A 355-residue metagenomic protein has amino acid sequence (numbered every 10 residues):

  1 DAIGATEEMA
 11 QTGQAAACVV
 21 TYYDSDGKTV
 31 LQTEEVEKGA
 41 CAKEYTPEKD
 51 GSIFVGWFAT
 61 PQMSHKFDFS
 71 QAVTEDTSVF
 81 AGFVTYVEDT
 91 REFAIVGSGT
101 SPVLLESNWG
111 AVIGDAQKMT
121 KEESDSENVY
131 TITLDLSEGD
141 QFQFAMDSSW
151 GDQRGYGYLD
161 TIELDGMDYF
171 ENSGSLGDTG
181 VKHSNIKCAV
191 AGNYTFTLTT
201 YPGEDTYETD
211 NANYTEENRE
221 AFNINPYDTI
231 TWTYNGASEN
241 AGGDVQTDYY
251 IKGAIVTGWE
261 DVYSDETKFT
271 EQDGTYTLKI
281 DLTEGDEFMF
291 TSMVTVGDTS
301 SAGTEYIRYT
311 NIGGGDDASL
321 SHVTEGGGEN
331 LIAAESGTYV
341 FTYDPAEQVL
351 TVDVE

Functional and structural regions predicted by a protein language model:
D1-Y86: Secondary-structure capping and domain/repeat boundary segments
A2-T21, G82-E92, D205-E208, A212-T247 (+1 more regions): Low-complexity, Pro/Thr/Ser/Gly/Ala-rich linker/spacer regions in secreted, extracellular modular proteins
A10, E34-E37, E44-K49, S70-A72 (+5 more regions): Tandem-repeat/low-complexity and Cys-motif detector
Y22, F54-W57, A81, I95 (+3 more regions): Extracellular/surface recognition and adhesion modules
E37-C41, T74, D165-M167, A191 (+1 more regions): Solvent-exposed, conformationally flexible loop/turn segments
V73-E75, E138-D140, G180-K182, C188-D205 (+3 more regions): Short tyrosine-centred short linear motifs in exposed loops/low-complexity segments
V87-E138, S148-L176, S238-E284, M293-L320: Aromatic-rich carbohydrate-binding modules that target alpha-glucans
N128-I132, S184, Y194, G274-L278 (+2 more regions): Short strand-edge motifs at loop-to-beta-strand transitions and within beta-strands of extracellular beta-rich domains
